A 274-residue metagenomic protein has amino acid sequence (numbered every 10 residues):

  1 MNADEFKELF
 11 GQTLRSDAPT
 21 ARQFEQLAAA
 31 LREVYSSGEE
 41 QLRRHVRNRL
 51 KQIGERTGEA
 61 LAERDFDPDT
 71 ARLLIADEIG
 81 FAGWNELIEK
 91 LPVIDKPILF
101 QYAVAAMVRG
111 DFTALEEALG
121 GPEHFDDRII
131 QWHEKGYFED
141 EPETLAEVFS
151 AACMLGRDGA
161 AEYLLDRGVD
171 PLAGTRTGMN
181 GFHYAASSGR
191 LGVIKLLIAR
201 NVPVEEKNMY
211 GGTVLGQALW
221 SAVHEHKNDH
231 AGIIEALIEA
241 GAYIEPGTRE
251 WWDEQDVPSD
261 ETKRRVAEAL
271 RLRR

Functional and structural regions predicted by a protein language model:
M1-E8, D95-P97, T177-I198: Short, charged, low-hydrophobicity "junction" segments
N2-P122, D126: Intrinsically disordered, low-complexity eukaryotic regions enriched in glycine, serine and charged residues
D95-A103, W220-R274: Ankyrin-repeat-protein effector appendages
P97-A105, R128-A151, G174-G181, K207-A222 (+1 more regions): Ankyrin-repeat boundary/"N-cap" motif
A105-G110, A151-R157, Y184-R190, Q217-H230 (+1 more regions): Ankyrin repeat A-helix N-terminal signature
L119-F125, E162-D170, K195-P203, E235-Y243: Ankyrin repeat domain, specifically the short helix-to-loop turn at the C-terminus of the second helix of each repeat
L191-G192, A199-E239: Ankyrin-repeat and related helical/solenoid repeat scaffolds used for protein-protein interactions
